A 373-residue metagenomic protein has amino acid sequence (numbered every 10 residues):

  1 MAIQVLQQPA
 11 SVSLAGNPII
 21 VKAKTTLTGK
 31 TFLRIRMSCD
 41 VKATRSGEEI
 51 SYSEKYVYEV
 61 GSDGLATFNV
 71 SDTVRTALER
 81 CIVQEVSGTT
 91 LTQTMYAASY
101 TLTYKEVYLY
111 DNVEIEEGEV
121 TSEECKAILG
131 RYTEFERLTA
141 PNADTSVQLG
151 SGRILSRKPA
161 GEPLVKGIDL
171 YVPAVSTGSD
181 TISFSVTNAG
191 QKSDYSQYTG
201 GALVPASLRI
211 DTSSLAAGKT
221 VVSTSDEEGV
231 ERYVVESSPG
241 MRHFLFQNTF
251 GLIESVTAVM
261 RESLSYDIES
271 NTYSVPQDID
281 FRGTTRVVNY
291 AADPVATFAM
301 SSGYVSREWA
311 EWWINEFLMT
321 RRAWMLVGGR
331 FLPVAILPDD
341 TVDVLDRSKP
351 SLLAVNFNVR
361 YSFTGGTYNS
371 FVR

Functional and structural regions predicted by a protein language model:
M1-E236: Preference for solvent-exposed, low-hydrophobicity sequence contexts
A2-I20, T26-T28, K158, E162-T177 (+3 more regions): Extracellular/virion structural assembly segments
